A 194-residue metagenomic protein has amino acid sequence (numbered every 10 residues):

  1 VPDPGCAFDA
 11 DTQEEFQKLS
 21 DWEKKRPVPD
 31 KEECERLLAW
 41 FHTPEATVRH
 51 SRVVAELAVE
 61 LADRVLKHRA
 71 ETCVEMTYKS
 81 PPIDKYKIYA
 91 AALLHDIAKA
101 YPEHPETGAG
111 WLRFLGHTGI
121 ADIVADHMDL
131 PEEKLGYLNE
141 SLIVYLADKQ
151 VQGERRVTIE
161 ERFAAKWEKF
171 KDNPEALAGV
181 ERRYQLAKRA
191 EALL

Functional and structural regions predicted by a protein language model:
V1-E32: Conserved alpha/beta core of the MobA/IspD/sugar-nucleotide pyrophosphorylase nucleotidyltransferase superfamily
Q13-F16, S51-V54, I143, E160: A general structural signal for well-ordered alpha-helical segments in protein cores
L19, K25-P27, E175-L194: Charged phosphate-binding loop/patch that engages nucleotide di/tri-phosphates or the phosphate backbone of nucleic
W22-E103, R155: Acidic/His-rich, divalent-metal-binding segments that scaffold phosphate/diphosphate chemistry
V48, R52-A55, K85-Y89, A121-M128 (+2 more regions): Short, well-structured alpha-helical segments
T72, Y78-F170: Divalent metal-dependent catalytic cores for phosphoryl transfer on phosphate-bearing substrates
